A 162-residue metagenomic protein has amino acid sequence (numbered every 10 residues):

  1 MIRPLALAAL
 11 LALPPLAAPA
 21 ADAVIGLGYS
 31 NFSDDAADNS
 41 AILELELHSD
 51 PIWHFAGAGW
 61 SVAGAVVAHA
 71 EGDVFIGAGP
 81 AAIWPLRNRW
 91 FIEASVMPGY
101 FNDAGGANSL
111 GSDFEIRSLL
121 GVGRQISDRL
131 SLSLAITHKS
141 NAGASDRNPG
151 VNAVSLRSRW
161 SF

Functional and structural regions predicted by a protein language model:
M1-D22: Cleavable N-terminal export/targeting peptides
A17-A21, D50-W60, P85-I92, R129: Short loop/turn motifs that connect adjacent beta-strands in outer-membrane beta-barrel proteins
A21-D50: Outer-membrane beta-barrel initiation region
A23-N31, G57-H69, A94-Y100, A135-S140: Transmembrane beta-strand segments that form the barrel wall of outer-membrane beta-barrel proteins
F32-A41, V66-G77, L86-N88, G143-P149: Solvent-exposed loop/turn segments connecting transmembrane beta-strands in outer-membrane beta-barrel proteins
D38-L45, R124, P149-F162: Outer-membrane beta-barrel "beta-signal"
S40-I42, F75-G77, E115-R117, T137 (+1 more regions): Transmembrane beta-barrel architecture of outer-membrane proteins
L47-S49, A82-W84, R124, H138 (+1 more regions): Residue-level signature of outer-membrane beta-barrel architecture
